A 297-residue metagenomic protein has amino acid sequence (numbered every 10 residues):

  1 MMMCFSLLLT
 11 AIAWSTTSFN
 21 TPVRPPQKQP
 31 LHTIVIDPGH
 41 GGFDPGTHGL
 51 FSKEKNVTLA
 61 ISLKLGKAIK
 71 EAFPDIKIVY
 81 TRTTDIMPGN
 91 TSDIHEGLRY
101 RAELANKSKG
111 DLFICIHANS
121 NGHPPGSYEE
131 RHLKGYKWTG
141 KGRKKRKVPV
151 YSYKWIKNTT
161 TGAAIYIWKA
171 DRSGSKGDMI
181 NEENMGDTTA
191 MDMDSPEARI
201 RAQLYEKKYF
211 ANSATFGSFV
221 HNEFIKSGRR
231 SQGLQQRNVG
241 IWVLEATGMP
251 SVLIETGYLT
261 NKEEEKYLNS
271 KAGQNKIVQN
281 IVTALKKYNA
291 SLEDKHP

Functional and structural regions predicted by a protein language model:
M1-C4, D75-K77: Terminal, positively biased "leader/anchor" segments that mediate initial targeting or electrostatic surface association
M2-A13: Bacterial N-terminal signal peptides
W14, F19, L59, F113 (+2 more regions): Aromatic-residue hotspot detector
T16, T21, L65, K176 (+3 more regions): Conserved short hydrophobic patches within well-ordered secondary structure
T16-R24, S291-P297: Extracellular cell-wall/glycan-interacting regions and their flexible linkers
F19-V35, H40-G186, M191, F210 (+1 more regions): Catalytic-core regions of hydrolytic enzymes
T189-P297: Active-site-adjacent mobile loop/cap segments within catalytic or ligand-binding domains
